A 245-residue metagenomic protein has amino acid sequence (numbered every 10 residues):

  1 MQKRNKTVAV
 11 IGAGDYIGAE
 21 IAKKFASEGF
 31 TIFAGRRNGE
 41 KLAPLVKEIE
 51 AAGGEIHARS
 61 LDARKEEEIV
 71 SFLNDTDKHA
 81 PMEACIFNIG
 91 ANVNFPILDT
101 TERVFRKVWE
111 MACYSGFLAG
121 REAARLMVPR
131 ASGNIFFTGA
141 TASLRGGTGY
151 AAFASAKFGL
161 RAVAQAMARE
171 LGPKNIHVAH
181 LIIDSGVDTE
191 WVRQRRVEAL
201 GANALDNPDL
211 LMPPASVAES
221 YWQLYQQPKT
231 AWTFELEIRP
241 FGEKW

Functional and structural regions predicted by a protein language model:
N5-K6, E55, P81-E83, P96 (+2 more regions): Active-site loop of short-chain dehydrogenase/reductase
G14-D15: Conserved glycine-rich cofactor-binding loop
F30-P44: Conserved glycine-rich Rossmann-like NAD(P)H-binding loop of the short-chain dehydrogenase/reductase
I49-E67: Rossmann-fold cofactor-recognition segment
P96-I97, V104-W109: Substrate-binding pocket helix/loop in short-chain dehydrogenase/reductase
N134-G159, Q165, R169-G172, V187: Catalytic loop of short-chain dehydrogenase/reductase
I176-S185, L200-W245: C-terminal helical subdomain
